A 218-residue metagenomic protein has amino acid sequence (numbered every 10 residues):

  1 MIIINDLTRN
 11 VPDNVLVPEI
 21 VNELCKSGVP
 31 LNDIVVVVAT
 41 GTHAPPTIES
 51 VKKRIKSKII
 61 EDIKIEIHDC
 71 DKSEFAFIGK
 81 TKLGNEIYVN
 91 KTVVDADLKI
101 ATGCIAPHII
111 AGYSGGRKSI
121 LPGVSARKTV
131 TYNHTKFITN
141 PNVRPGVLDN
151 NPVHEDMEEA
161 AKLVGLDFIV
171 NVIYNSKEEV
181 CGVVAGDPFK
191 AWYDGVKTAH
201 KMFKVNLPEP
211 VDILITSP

Functional and structural regions predicted by a protein language model:
M1-N10, V35-G41, A101, I215-P218: Short glycine-rich or small-residue beta-strand-to-loop segments that form or flank ligand, phosphate, metal/Fe-S
N10-V29: Histidine-anchored nucleotide/phosphate-binding helix
V17-V21, K53-R54, G115-S119, A185-D187: Short, solvent-exposed amphipathic alpha-helical segments in soluble enzyme and RNA/protein-processing domains
P30-I34, E61-D62: Short acidic capping loops at alpha-helix termini that bridge into adjacent secondary structure
V35-K53, E66-S73, I138-T139, I173-V180: Short connector loops at secondary-structure junctions
P46-Y113: An acidic, phosphate/nucleotide-engaging active-site surface
T81, V89-V94, K99-V170: Conserved phosphate- and dinucleotide-binding cores of soluble alpha/beta proteins, encompassing both enzyme active
R144-P218: Membrane-embedded hairpin module used as a gating/binding unit in multi-pass transport and secretion proteins
